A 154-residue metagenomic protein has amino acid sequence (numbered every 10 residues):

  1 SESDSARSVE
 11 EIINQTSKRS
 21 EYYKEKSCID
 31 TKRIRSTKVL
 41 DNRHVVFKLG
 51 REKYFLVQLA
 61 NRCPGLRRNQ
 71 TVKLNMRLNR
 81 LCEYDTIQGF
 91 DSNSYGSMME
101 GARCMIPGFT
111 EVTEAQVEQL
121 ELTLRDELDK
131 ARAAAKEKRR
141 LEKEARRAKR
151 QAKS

Functional and structural regions predicted by a protein language model:
S1-N69, R125, Q151-A152: N-terminal secretory signal peptides
R33-R35, T113, E142: A short, solvent-exposed, low-complexity linear motif enriched for acidic/polar residues with Pro/Gly/Ser/Thr
G65-R139: Helix-rich interaction surfaces within compact, conserved domain-sized segments that mediate assembly or partner
K130-S154: Glycine-rich, aromatic-bearing surface loops/beta-hairpins
